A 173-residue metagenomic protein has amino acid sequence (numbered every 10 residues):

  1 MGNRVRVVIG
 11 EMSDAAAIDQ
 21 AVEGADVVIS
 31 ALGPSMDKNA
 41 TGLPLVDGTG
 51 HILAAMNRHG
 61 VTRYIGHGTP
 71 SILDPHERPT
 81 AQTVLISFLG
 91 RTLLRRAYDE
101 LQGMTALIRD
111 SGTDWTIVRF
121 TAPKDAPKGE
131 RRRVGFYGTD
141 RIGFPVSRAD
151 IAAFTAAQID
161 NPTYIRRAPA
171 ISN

Functional and structural regions predicted by a protein language model:
M1-H51, A55-R58, T163: NAD(P)H-binding glycine-rich loop region in Rossmannoid oxidoreductase-like domains and their noncatalytic homologs
G2-N3, D14-A15, M36-G42, R58-R63 (+1 more regions): Oxidoreductase cofactor-interface core, primarily capturing Rossmann-like NAD(P)-dependent enzymes
S30, I65-G68: Short beta-strand segments at enzyme active-site cores
